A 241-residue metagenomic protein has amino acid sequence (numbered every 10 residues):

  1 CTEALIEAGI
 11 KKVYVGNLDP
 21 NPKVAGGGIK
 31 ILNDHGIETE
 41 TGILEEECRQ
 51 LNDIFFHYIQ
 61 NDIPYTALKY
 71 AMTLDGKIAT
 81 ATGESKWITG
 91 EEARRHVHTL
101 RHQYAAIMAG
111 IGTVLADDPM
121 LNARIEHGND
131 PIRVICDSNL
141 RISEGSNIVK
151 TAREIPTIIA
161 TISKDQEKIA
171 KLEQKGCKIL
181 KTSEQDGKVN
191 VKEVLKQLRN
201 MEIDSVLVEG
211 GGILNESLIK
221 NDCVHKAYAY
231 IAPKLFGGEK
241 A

Functional and structural regions predicted by a protein language model:
C1, H57-Y58, A67-L74, I78-D204 (+1 more regions): Active-site ligand-binding patch in enzyme domains
C1-C48, I132, I158, I219: Zn2+-dependent cytidine deaminase-like catalytic core
K12-V13, A106, S205, K226: Residues at the N-termini of beta-strands
P20-K23, E46-E47, L115, R141-S143 (+2 more regions): Short gly/pro/ser/thr-enriched loop/turn and capping motifs at secondary-structure boundaries
G26-H35, N147-I148, E167-G176, E239-A241: Short, aromatic/basic amphipathic alpha-helical patches
I43-T73: Proteins enriched for Cys/Gly/acidic motifs involved in redox and nucleic-acid/cofactor modification
I219-A241: Flexible, gly/pro- and Lys/Arg-enriched active-site loops
